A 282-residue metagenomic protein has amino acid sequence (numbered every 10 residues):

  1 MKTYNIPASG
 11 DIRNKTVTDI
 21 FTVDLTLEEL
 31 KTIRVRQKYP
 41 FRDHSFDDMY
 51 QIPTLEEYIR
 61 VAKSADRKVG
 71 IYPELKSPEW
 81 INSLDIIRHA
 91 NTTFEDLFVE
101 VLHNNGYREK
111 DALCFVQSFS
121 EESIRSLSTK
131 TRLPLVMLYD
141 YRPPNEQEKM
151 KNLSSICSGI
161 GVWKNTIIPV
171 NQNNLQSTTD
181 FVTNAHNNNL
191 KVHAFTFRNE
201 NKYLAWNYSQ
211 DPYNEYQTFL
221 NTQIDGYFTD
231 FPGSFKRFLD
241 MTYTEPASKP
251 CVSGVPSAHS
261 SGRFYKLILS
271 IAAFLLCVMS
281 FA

Functional and structural regions predicted by a protein language model:
M1-S257, F264-S270, L275-A282: Phosphate-group recognition and catalysis centered on beta-loop-alpha active-site segments
